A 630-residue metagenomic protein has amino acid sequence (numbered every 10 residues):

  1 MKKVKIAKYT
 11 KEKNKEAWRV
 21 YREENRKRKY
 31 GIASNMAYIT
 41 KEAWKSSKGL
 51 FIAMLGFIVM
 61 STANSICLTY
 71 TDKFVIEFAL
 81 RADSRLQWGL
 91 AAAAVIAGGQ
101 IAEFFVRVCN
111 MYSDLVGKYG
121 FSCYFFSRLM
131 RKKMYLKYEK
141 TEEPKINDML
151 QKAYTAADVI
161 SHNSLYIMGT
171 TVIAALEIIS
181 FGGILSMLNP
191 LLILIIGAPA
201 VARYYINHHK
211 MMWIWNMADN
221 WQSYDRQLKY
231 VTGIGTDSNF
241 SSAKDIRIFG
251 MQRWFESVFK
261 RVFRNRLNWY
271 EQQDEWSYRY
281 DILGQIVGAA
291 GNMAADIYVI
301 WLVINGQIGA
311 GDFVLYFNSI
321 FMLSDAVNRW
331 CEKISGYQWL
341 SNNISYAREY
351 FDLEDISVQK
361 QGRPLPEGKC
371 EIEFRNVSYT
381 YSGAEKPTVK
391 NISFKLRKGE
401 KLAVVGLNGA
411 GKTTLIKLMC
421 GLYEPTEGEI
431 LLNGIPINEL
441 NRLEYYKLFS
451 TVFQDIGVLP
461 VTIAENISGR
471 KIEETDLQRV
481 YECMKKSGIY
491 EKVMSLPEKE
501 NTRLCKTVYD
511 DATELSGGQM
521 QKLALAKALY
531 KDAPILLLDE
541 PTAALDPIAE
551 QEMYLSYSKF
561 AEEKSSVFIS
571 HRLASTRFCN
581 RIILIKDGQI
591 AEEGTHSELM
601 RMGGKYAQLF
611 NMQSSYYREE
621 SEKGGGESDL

Functional and structural regions predicted by a protein language model:
M1-N64, L80, L86-A91, N110 (+7 more regions): Membrane-integrated ABC transporters
K2-K5, K499, L555, R572 (+1 more regions): C-terminal portion of ABC ATPase nucleotide-binding domains
K45, Y154-S164, N216-M217, S223 (+7 more regions): An intracellular "coupling" helix at the cytosolic face of ABC transporter transmembrane type-1 domains
F51-C109, F181-I214, A290, A294-I297 (+1 more regions): Transmembrane helix-loop-helix hairpins at lipid-water interfaces of multipass membrane proteins, especially the type-1
L150, Y490-L523, Y616-L630: ABC-fold ATPase nucleotide-binding domain signature/coupling loops
N220, A295, Y316-D352: Cytosolic ends of transmembrane helices, especially the final helix of ABC transmembrane type-1 domains
C420: Helix-to-loop junction immediately C-terminal to a conserved catalytic motif
E429-L431, A464-D510, Y554-L555, E563: ABC ATPase nucleotide-binding domain helical subdomain, centered on the C-loop/LSGGQ "ABC signature"
